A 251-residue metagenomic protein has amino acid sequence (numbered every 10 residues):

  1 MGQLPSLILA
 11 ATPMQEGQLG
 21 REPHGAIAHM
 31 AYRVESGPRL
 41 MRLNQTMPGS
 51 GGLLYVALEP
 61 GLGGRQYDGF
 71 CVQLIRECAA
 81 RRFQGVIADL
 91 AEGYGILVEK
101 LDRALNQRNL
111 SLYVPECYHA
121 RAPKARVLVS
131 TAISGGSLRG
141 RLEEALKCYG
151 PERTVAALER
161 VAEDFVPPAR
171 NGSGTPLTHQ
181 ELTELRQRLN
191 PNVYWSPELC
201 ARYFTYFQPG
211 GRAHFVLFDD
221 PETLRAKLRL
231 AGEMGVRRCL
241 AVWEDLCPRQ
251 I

Functional and structural regions predicted by a protein language model:
M1-S137: Chitinase-like catalytic core of GlcNAc-active glycosidases
L9, A156, A231: Conserved, mostly hydrophobic/aromatic
E77-R81, A145, A231: Generic structural signal for hydrophobic
V86-D89, L112-E116, R153-E159, C239-V242: A structural signal for short, well-ordered beta-strand segments and their strand-loop junctions that often border
Y94, L101, L110-L112, A120-A125 (+1 more regions): Active-site region of glycoside hydrolase catalytic domains
G95-V114, S196-F204, Q208, P248-I251: Short acidic, glycine/proline-enriched helix-loop-strand junctions
P151-K227: Glycan-binding loop/region signatures in secreted carbohydrate-active enzymes
K227-I251: Acidic/aromatic/glycine-rich contiguous surface patches that form carbohydrate-binding/processing clefts and analogous
